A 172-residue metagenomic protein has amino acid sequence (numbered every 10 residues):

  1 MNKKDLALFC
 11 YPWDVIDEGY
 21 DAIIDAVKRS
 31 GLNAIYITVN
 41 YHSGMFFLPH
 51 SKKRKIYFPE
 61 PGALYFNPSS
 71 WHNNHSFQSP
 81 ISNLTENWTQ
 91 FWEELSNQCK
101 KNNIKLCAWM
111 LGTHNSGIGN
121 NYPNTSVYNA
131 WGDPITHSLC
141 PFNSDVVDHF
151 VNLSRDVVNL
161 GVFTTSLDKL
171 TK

Functional and structural regions predicted by a protein language model:
M1-E18: Boundary/entry segment of secreted carbohydrate-active catalytic domains
K3-A7, N74-S82, C107-L160: Active-site-adjacent "subsite" loops/lids of carbohydrate-active enzymes
Y11-W13, N40-H42, L111-T113, L170-K172: Active-site beta-loop-alpha junctions enriched in small/polar residues
D14-S30, F66-N102, D145-N152: Aromatic- and glycine-enriched glycan-recognition loops and surfaces that form the carbohydrate-binding subsites
L32, V162-F163: A structural motif
L32, Y36-E86: Aromatic-lined carbohydrate-binding/catalytic grooves of carbohydrate-active enzymes
M45-F66, H114-P134, D168-K172: Aromatic- and acidic-residue-enriched segments that line the glycan-binding/catalytic groove of carbohydrate-active
